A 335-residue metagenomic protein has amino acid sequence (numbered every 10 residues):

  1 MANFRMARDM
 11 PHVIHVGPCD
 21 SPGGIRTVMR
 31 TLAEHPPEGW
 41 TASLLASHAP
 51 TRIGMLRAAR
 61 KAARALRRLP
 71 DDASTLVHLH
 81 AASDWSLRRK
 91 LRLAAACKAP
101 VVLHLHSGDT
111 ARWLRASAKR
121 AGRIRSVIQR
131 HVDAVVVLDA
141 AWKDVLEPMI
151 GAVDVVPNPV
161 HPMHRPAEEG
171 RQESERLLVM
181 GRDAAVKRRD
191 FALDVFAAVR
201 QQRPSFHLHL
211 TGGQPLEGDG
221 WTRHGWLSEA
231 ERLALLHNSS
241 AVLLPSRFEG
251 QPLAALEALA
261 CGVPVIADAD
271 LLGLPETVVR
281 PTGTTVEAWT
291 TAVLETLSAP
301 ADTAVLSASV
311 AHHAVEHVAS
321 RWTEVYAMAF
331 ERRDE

Functional and structural regions predicted by a protein language model:
I14, V160, A167-K187, L193-R200: Conserved donor-binding/catalytic core segment of Leloir-type glycosyltransferases
A82-S86, V101-A118, A134: A short, histidine- and acid-enriched strand-loop-helix "catalytic/donor-clamping" loop that lines the nucleotide-sugar
R125-R165: Donor nucleotide-sugar binding/catalytic pocket of nucleotide-sugar-dependent glycosyltransferases
W226-L227, A234-S239: Short alpha-helical donor nucleotide-sugar binding micro-motif in glycosyltransferases
R247: Aromatic "clamp/platform" in nucleotide-sugar-dependent glycosyltransferases that forms part of the donor/acceptor
A255, P264-D268: Short hydrophobic beta-strand element within catalytic cores of glycosyltransferases and related nucleotide-activated
L274-E295: Change "using UDP/GDP/dTDP sugars" to "using nucleotide sugars
S298-E331: A charged, aromatic-enriched C-terminal amphipathic alpha-helix characteristic of glycosyltransferases across folds
